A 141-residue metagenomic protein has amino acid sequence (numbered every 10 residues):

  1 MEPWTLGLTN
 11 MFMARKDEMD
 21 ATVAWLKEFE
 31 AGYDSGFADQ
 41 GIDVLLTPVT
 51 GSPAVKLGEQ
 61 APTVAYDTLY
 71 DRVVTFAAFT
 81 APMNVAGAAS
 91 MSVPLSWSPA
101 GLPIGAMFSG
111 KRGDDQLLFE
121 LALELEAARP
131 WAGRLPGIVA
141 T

Functional and structural regions predicted by a protein language model:
M1-D34, D43, P48, S52 (+1 more regions): Short helix-loop capping/hinge segments that flank enzyme active sites or metal/cofactor-binding pockets
D20, N84-T141: Structural helix-boundary/capping segments
D20, Q40, V55-A77: Short, surface-exposed loop/helix-turn segments at secondary-structure junctions that function as lids/hinges flanking
G32-S35, T68-V93: Small-aliphatic-rich amphipathic alpha-helix that forms the alpha element of a beta-alpha
F37-G41, R129: Sec/Tat-exported extracytoplasmic proteins
P53-A54, D115: Short, acidic Gly/Pro/Ser/Thr-rich loop/turn segments
